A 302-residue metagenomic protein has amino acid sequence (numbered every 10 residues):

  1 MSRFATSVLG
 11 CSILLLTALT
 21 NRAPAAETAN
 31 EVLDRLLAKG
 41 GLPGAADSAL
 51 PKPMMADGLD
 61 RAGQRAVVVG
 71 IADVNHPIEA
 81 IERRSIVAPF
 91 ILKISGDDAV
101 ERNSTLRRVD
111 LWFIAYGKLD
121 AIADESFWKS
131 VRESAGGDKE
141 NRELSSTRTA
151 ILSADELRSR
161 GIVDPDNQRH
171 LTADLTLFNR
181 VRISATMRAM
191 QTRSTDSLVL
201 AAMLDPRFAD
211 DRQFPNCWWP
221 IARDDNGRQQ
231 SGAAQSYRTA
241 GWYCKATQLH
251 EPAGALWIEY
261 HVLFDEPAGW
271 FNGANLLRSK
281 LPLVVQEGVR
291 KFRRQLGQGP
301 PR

Functional and structural regions predicted by a protein language model:
M1-A5: Positively charged n-region of N-terminal signal peptides that target proteins for export
S7-A18: Bacterial N-terminal signal peptides
N21-A25: Sec/Tat signal peptide C-region and signal peptidase I cleavage site
E27-R302: Eukaryotic helix-grip
